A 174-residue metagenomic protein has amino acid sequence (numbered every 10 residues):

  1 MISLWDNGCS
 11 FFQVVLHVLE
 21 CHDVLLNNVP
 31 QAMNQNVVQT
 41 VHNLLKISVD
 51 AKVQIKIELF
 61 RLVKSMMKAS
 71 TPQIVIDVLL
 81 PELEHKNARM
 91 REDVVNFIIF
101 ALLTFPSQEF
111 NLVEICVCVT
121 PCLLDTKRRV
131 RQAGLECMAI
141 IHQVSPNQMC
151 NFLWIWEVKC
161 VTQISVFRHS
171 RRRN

Functional and structural regions predicted by a protein language model:
M1-N174: Extended, low-complexity, acidic/polar intrinsically disordered regions that flank or interrupt HEAT/TOG/ARM solenoid
